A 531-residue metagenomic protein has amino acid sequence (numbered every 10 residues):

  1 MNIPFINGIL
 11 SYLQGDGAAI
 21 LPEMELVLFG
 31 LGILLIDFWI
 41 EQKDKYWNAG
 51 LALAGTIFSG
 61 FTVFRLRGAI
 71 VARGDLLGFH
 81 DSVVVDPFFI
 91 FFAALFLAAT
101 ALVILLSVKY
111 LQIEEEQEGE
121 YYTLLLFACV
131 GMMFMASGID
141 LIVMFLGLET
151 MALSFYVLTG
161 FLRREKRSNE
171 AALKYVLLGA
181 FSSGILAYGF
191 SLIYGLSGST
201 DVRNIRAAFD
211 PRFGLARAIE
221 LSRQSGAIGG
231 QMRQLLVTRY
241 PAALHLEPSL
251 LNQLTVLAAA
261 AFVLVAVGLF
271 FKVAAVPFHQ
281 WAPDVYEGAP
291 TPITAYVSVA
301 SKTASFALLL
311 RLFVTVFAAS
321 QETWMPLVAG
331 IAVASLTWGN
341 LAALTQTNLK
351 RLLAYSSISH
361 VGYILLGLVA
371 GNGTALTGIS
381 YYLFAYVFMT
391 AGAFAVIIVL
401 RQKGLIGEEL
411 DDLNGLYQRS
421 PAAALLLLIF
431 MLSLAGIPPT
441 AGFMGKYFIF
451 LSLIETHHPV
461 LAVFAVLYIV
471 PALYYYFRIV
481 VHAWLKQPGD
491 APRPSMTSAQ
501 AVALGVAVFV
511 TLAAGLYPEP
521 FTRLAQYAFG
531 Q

Functional and structural regions predicted by a protein language model:
M1-Q531: Alpha-helical transmembrane segments of multi-pass membrane proteins predominantly involved in bioenergetics
